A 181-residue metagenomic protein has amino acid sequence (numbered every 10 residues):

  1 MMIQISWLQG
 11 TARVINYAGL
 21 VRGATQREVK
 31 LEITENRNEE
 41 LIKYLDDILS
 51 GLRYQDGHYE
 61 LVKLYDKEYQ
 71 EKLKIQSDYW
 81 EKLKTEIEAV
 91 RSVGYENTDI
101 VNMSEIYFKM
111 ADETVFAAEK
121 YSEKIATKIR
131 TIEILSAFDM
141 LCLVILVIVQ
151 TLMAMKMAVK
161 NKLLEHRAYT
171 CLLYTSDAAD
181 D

Functional and structural regions predicted by a protein language model:
M1-I5, L141: Extreme N-terminal signal-anchor transmembrane helix of membrane signaling/transducer proteins, especially in bacteria
I5-G19, K63, K67-Q70, K74 (+2 more regions): Short, solvent-exposed segments of well-ordered alpha helices
W7-S50, D78-E86, E113: N-terminal extracytoplasmic segments of bacterial inner-membrane proteins
R13, F116, K120-T127, V159-K162 (+1 more regions): Polar/charged heptad-repeat coiled-coil helices used as signal-transmission/dimerization stalks
I42-Y95: Heptad-repeat alpha-helical coiled-coil/4-helix-bundle sensor or tether segments in soluble regions
E96-E133: Juxtamembrane amphipathic/coiled-coil helical coupling segments that flank and transmit signals to/from transmembrane
I134-T170: Signal-transducing coiled-coil linker helices
Y174-D181: Conserved small/polar residues in nucleotide/adenosyl-binding loops
